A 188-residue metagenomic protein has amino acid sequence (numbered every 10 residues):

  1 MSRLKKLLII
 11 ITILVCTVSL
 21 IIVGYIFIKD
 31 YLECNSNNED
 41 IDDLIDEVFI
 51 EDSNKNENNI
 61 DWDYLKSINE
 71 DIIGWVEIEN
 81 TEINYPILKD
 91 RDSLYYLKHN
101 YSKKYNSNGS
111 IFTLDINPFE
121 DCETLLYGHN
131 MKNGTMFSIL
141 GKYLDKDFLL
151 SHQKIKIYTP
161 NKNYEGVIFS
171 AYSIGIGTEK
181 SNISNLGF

Functional and structural regions predicted by a protein language model:
M1-C16: N-terminal Sec-pathway targeting helices
S19-F188: Solvent-exposed, non-transmembrane regions of membrane-associated and secreted proteins
